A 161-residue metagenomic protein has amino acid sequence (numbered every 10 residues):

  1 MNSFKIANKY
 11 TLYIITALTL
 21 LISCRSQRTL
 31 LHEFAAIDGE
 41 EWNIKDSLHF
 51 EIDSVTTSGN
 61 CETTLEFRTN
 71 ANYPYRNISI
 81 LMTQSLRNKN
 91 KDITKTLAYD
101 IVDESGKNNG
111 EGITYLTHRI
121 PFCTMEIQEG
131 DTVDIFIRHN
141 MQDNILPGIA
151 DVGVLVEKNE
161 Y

Functional and structural regions predicted by a protein language model:
N2-I14: Bacterial N-terminal signal peptides that target proteins for export
L21-S23: C-terminal motif of bacterial Sec signal peptides marking the signal peptidase cleavage site
R25-R28: Bacterial signal peptide processing site
K45-Y75: Post-signal-peptide N-terminal segment of Sec-exported extracytoplasmic proteins
E66-R68, F136-D143: Short beta-strand-plus-loop segments that form exposed binding edges in beta-rich domains
P74-I80, G148-A150: Short coil-to-beta strand junction motifs in C2/discoidin
T96-E126: An anionic, turn-rich surface loop/hairpin at beta-sheet edges that serves as a generic interaction/coordination patch
D143-V154: Edge beta-strands of jelly-roll/beta-sandwich modules across compartments, strongly enriched in secreted/luminal
